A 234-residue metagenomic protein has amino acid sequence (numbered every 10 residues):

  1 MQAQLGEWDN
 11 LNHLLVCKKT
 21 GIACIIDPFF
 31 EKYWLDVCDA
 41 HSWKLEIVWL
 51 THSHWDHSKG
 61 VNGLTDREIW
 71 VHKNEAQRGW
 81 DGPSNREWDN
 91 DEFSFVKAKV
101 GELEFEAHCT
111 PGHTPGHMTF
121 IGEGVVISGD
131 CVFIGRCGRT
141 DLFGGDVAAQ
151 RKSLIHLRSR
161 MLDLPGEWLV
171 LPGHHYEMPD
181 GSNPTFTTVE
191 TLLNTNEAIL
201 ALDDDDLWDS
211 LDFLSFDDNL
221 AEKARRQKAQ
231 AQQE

Functional and structural regions predicted by a protein language model:
M1-H41, T119-G129: Conserved beta-strand hairpin/beta-sheet module of binuclear metal-dependent hydrolase folds, prominently
D9, A23, F29-E106, A198: Active-site HxH/HxHxD metal-binding segment of metal-dependent hydrolases
L14, F95-V125: Core dinuclear metal-dependent hydrolase active-site scaffold
P28-F30, S53, G112-T114, G124-V125 (+3 more regions): Active-site metal-binding loops of divalent metal-dependent hydrolases
V37-C38, W43, R139-R151: A short alpha/beta connector and helix-capping loop motif
W70-N74, G129, G173: Generic beta-sheet signal
Q77-D81, G135-L142: A short acidic, helix-capping loop that chelates divalent metal ions and anchors anionic groups
K152-E234: Accessory terminal helices/loops
